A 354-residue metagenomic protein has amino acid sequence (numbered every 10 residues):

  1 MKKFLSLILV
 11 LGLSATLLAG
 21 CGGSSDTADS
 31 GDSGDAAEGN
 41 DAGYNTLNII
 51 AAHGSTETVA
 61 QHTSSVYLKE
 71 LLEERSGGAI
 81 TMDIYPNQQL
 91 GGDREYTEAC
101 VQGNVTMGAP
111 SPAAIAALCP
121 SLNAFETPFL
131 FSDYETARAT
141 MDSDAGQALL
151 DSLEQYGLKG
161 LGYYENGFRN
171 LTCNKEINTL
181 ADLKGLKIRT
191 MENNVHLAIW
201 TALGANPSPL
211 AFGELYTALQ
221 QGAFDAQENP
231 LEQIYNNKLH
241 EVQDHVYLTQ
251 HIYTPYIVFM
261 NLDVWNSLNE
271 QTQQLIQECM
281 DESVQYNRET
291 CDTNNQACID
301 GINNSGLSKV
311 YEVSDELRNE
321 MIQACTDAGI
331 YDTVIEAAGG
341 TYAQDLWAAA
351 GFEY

Functional and structural regions predicted by a protein language model:
M1-L7: Positively charged n-region of N-terminal signal peptides that target proteins for export
L11-G12: Repetitive helical segments and hydrophobic/amphipathic motifs
T16-G20: C-terminal motif of bacterial Sec signal peptides marking the signal peptidase cleavage site
G22-D29, E38-E135, A145, E154-Y354: N-terminal secretory/targeting leader peptides
A139-D151: Signature of the catalytic double-stranded beta-helix
